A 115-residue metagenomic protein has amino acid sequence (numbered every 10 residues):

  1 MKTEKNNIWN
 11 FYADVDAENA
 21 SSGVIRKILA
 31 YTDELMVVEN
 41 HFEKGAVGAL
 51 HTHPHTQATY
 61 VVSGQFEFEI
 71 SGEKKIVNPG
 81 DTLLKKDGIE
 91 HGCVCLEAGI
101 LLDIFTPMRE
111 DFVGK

Functional and structural regions predicted by a protein language model:
M1-E34, G114: A short, N-terminal "cap"/entry segment at the start of jelly-roll beta-barrel domains of the cupin/DSBH fold
M36-T52: Conserved short histidine dyad/triad with adjacent acidic residue
H41-F42, H53-F68: Short, conserved beta-strand element in jelly-roll/cupin
V47-A49, E67, L83, D87-G92: Histidine-centered metal-chelating micro-motifs
V62-S63, N78-P79, E97: A cytosolic small-molecule/anion-sensing beta-strand core signal
G72-D87: Short acidic-glycine-tyrosine-enriched beta hairpin
D87-D111: Ligand-binding loop in jelly-roll beta-barrel domains
